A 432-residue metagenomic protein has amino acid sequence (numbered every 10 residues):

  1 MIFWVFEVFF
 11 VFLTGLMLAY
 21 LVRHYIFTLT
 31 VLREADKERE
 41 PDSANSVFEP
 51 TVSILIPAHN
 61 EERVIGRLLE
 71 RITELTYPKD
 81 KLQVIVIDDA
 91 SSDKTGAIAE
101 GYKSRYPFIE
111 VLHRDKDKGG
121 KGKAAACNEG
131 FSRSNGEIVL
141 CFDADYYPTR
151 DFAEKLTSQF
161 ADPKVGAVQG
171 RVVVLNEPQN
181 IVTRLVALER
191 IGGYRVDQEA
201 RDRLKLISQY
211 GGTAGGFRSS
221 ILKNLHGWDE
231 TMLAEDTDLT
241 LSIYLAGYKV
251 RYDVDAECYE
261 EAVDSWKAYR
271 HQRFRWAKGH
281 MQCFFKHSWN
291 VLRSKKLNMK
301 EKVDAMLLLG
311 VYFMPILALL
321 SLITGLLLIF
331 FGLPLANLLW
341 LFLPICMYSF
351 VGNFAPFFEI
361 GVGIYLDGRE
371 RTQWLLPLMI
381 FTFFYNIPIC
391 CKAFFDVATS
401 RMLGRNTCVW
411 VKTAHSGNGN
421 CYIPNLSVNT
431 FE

Functional and structural regions predicted by a protein language model:
Y25-K81, Y102: N-terminal signal-anchor transmembrane helix
L29-S46, L308-R401: Membrane-embedded multi-pass helical conduit in multi-pass membrane proteins, especially envelope-biosynthetic
P50-S53, Q83, K223, D238: Cell-envelope/extracellular polymer assembly enzymes that use nucleotide-activated donors
E70-D117: Acidic donor-binding segment of Leloir-type glycosyltransferases
K103-E137, R150-L233, F274-F285: Long helical/loop segments within the catalytic core of UDP-sugar-dependent glycosyltransferases, especially the large
L233-L239: Acidic donor-binding loop at a coil-to-helix junction in glycosyltransferase catalytic cores that engages
T240-Y259: Catalytic donor-sugar/metal-binding loop of nucleotide-sugar-dependent glycosyltransferases
